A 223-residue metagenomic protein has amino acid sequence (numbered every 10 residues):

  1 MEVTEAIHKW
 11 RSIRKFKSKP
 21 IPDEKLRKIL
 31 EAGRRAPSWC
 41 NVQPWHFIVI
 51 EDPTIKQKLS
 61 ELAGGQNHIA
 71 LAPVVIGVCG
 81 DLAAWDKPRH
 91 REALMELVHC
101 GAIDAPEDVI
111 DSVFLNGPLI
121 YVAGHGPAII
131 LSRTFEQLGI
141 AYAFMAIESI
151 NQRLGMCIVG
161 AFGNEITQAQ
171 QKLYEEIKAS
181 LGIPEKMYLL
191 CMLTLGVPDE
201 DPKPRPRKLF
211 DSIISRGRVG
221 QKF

Functional and structural regions predicted by a protein language model:
M1-F223: Acidic, surface-exposed loops and disordered segments
